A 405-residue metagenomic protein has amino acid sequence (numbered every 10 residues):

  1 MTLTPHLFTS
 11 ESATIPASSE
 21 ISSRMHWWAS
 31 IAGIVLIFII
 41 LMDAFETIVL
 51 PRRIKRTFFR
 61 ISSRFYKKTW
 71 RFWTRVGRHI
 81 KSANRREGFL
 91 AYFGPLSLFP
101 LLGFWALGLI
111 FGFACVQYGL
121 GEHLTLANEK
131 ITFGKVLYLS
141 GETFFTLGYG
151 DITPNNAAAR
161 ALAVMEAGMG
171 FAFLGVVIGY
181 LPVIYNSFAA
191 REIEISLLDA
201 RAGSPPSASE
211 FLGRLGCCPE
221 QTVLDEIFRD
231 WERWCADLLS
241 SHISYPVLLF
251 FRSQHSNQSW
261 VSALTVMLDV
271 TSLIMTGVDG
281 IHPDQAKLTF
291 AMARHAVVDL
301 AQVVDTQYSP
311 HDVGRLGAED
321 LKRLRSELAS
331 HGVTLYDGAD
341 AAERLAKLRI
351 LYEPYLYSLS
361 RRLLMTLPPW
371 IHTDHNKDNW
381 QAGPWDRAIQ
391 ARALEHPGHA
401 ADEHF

Functional and structural regions predicted by a protein language model:
M1-W27: Short, strongly hydrophobic alpha-helical membrane anchors
T2-L7, P51-F65, G121-Y138: Interfacial/capping segments of alpha-helical transmembrane domains
I15-S18, R78-S97, D151: Cytosolic juxtamembrane amphipathic/interface segments immediately preceding and feeding into a transmembrane helix
H26-S30, L36-D43, L98-A106, F113-A114 (+2 more regions): Pore domain of cation channels
L50-I80, A190-P206: Membrane-interface amphipathic/juxtamembrane segments adjacent to transmembrane helices
I61-V76, F133-F144, G148, A161 (+3 more regions): Hydrophobic alpha-helical segments of integral membrane proteins, encompassing both true transmembrane helices
Y185-C218, E226: Membrane-proximal helical linkers
A202, E220, I227-D230, L249-R252 (+1 more regions): Soluble C-terminal extramembrane regulatory/interaction domains of multi-pass membrane proteins
